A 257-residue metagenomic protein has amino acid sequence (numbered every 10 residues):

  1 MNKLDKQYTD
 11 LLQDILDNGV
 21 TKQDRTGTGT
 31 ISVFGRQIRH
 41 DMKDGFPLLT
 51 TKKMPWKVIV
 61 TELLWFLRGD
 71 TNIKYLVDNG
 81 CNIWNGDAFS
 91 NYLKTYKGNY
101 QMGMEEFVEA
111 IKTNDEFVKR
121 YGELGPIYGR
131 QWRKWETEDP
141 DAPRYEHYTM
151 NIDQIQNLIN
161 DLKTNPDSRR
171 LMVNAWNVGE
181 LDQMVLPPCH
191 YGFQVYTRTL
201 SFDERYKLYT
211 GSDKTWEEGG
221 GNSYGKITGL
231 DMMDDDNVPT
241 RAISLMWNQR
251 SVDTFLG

Functional and structural regions predicted by a protein language model:
M1-G257: Terminal, non-catalytic protein-protein interaction segments that mediate quaternary/complex assembly
